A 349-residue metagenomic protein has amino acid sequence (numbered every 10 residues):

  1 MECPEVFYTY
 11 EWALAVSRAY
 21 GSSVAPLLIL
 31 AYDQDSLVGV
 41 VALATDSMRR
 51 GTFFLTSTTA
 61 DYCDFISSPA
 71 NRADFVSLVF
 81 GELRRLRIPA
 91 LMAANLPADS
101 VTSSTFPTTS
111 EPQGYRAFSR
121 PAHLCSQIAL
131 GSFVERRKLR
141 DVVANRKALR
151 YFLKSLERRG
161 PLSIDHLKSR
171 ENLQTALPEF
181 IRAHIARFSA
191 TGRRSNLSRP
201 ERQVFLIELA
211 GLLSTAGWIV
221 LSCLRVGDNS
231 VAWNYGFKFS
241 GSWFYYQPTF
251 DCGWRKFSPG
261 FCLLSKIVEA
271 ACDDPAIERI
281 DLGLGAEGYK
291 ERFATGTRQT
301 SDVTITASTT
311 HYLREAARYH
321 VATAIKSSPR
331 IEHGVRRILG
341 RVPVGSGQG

Functional and structural regions predicted by a protein language model:
M1-F54, N95-C125, A129-K256: A conserved beta-strand-loop-helix scaffold within acyl/acetyltransferase catalytic domains
S23, T59, R87, F118-A122 (+3 more regions): A short, structural micro-pattern
L28, Y32, A60, I66-E82 (+1 more regions): Aromatic (often tryptophan-rich) hydrophobic motifs at membrane interfaces
D33, I66-S103, P107-Q113, D165-S169 (+2 more regions): Intrinsically disordered, low-complexity, positively biased terminal segments
V38-S68, A73, G81-R84: Well-ordered mid-protein domain cores that form the structural environment of catalytic cofactors
T45, S103-E135, V226, S240 (+1 more regions): Active-site/acyl-donor-binding loops of N-acyltransferases
T58, L139-K147, A317-T323: Short intrinsically disordered coil segments
